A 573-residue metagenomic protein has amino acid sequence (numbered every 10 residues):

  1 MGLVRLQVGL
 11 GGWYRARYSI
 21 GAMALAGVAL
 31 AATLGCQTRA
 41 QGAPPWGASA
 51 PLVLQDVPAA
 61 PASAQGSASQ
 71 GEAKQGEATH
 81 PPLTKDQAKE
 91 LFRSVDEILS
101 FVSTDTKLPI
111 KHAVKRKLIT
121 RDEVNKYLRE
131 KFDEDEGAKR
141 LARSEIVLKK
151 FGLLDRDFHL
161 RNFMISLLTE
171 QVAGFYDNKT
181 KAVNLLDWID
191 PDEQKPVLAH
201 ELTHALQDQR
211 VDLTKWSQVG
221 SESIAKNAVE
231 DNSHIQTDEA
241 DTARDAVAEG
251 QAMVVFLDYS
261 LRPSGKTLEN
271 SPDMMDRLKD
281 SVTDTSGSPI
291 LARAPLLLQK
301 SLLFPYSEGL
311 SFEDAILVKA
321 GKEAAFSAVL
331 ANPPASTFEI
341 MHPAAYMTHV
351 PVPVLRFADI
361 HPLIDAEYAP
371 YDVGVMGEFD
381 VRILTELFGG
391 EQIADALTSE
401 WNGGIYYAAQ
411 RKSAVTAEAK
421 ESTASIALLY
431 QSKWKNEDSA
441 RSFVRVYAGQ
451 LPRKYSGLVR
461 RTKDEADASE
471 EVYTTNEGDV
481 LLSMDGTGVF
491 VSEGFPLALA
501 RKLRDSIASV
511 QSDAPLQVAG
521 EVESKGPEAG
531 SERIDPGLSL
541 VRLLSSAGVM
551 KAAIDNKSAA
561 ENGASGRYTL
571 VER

Functional and structural regions predicted by a protein language model:
G42, W46-G47, F92-V183, D187-D192: Auxiliary, metal-adjacent structural segments of Zn-dependent hydrolase domains
P44-G66, G71-E134, D238-D241, A246-E249 (+4 more regions): N-terminal mature-domain "stem" immediately C-terminal to a signal peptide or N-terminal signal-anchor/transmembrane
K111-F132, V219-V229, N270-D280, N332-A335: Acidic helix-start/capping segments at beta-turn-to-alpha-helix junctions
R143-N178, D359-L428, F443, R542-L570: Short, compositionally biased low-complexity segments enriched in polar/charged residues
V183-A199, A240-A243: Short pre-active-site segment immediately N-terminal to the catalytic Zn-binding motif
L202-Q218: Catalytic Zn2+-binding segment of zinc metalloproteases
L278-S425: Pan-zinc metallopeptidase signature
G404-I405, A409, S413-E572: C-terminal soluble interaction/assembly domains
